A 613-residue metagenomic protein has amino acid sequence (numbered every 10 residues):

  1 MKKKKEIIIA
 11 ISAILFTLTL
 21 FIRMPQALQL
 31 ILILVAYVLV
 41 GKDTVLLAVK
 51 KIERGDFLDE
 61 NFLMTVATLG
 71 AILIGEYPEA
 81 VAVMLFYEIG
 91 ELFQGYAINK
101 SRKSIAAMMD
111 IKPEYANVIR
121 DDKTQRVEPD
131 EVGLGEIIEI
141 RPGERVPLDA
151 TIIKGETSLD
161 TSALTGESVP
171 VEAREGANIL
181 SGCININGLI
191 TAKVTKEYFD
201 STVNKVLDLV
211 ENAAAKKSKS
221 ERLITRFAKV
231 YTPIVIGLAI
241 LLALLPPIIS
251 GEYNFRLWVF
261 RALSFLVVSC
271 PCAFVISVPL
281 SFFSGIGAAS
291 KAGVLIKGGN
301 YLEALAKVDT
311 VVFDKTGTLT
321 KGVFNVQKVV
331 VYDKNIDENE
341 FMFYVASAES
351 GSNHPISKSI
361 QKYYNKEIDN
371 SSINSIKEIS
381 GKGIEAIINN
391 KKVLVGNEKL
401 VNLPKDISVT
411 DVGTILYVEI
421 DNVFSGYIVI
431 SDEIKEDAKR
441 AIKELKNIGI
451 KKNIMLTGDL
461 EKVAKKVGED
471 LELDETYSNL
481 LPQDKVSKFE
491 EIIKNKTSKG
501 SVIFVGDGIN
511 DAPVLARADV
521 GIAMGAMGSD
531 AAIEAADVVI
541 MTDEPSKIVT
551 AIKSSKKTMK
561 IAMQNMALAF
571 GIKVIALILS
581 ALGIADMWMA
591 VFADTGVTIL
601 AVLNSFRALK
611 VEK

Functional and structural regions predicted by a protein language model:
I11-A13, R222-S250, R261-F282, M563-F592: Bilayer-spanning, highly hydrophobic alpha-helical transmembrane segments
L20-I119, K123, E131-G133, I137-I138 (+6 more regions): Actuator/coupling domain of P-type ATPases
A48, E76, A97, A116 (+27 more regions): Residue-level signature of catalytic and energy-coupling elements of molecular machines, predominantly ATP/GTP-dependent
V49-L58, Y96-A106, L280-G299, F606-K613: Juxtamembrane helix-loop transition segments at the membrane interface in multi-pass membrane proteins
T65, L164, F260, A273-A348 (+1 more regions): Conserved catalytic phosphorylation-site environment of P-type ATPases
R141, V326-K452, E461, D470-F489: P-type ATPase nucleotide-binding
N390, T414, I420-Q564: Conserved ATP-binding TGD loop and adjacent catalytic N/P-domain core of P-type ATPases
T497-K499, A536, M541-K613: Membrane-embedded transport module
